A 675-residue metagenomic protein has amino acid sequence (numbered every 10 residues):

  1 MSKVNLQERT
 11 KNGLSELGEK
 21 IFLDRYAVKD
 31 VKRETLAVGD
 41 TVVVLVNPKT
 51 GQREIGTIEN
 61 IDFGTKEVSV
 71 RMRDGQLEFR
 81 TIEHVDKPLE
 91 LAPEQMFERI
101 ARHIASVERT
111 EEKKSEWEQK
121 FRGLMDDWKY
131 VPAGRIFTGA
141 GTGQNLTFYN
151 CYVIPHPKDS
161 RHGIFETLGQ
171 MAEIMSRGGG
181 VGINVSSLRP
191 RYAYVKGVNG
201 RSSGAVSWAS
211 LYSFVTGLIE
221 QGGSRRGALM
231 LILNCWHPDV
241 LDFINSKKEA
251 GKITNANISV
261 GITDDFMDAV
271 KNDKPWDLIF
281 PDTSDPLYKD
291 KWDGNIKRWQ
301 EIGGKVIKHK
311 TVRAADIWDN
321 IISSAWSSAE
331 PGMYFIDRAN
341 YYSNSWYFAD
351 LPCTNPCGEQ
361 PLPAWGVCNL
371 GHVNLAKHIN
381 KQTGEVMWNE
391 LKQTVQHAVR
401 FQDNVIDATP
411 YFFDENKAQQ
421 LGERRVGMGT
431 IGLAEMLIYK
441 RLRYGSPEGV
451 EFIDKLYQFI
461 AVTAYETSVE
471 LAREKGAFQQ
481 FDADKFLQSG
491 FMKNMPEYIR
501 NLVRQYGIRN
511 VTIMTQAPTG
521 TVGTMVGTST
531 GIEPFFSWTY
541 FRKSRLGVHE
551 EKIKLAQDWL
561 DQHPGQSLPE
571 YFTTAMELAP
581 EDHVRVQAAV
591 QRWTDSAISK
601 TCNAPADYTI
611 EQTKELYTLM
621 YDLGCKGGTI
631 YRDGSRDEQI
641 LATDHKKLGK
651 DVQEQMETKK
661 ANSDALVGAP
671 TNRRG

Functional and structural regions predicted by a protein language model:
S2-G13, F22-D30, D86-E90, Y149-W388 (+3 more regions): Active-site cavity-forming subdomains of large catalytic enzyme subunits
E16-F22, P352, G358-P361, Q402 (+5 more regions): Catalytic alpha/beta core of large soluble enzyme barrels
K32-P48: Short coil-to-beta transition motif at edge beta-strands of beta-rich domains
G51-D62: Short beta-strand-centered aromatic/proline hotspots
F63-T65, G75-L77, T81-V85, I262 (+8 more regions): Terminal amphipathic helices with adjacent charged low-complexity linkers/tails
G123-G141, C235, A398-A408, Q419-R441 (+1 more regions): Core structural elements
F280, T394-K417, L421, L442-T519 (+2 more regions): Internal maturation/activation junctions in enzymes
I499-Q505, A642-G675: Short, Gly/Pro- and small/polar-rich lid/capping loops
